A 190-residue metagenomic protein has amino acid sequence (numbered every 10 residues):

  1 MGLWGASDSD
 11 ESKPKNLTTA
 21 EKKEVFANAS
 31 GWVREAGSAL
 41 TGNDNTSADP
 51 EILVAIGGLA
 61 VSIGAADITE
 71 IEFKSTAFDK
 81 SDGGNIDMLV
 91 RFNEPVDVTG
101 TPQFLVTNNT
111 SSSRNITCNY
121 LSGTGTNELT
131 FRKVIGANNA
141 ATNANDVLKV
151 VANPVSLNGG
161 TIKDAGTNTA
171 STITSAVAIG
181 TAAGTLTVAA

Functional and structural regions predicted by a protein language model:
M1-A190: Non-catalytic beta-sheet/beta-sandwich ligand-binding modules that flank or precede catalytic cores
